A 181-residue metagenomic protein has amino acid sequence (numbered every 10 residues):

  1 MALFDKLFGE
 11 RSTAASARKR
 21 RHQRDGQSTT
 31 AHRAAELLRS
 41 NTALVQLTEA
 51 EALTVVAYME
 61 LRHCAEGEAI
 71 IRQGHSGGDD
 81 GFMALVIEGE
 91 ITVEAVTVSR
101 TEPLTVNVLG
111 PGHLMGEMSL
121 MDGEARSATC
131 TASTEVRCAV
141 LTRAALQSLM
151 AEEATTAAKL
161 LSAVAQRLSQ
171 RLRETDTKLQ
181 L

Functional and structural regions predicted by a protein language model:
M1-L181: Cytosolic regulatory regions built on CNB/CRP/Popeye-like sensor folds
